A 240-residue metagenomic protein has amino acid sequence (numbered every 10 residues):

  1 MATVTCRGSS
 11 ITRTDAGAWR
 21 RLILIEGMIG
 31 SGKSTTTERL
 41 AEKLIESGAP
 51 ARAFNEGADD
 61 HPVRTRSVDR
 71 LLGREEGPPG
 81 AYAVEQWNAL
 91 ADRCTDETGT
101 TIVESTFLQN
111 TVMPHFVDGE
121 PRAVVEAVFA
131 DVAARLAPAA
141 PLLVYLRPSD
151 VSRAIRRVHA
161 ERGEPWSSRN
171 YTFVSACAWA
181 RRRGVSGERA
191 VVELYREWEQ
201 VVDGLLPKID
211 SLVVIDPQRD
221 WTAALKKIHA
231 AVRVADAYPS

Functional and structural regions predicted by a protein language model:
M1-L22: Extreme N-terminal, non-catalytic leader segments that precede Walker-type/kinase nucleotide-binding cores
I25: Hydrophobic anchor at the beta1->P-loop junction of P-loop NTPases
M28: P-loop (Walker A) phosphate-binding loop of NTP-binding proteins
K33: Conserved lysine of the Walker
T36, L40: Hydrophobic positions on the alpha1 helix immediately C-terminal to the Walker A/P-loop
A41-A91: Conserved substrate/cofactor phosphate-moiety recognition/catalytic segment in nucleotide-dependent phosphotransferases
E104-S105, R122-C177: Conserved phosphate-donor/acceptor-positioning beta-strand/loop module used by diverse small-molecule
T172-S240: NTP-dependent small-molecule kinase module
